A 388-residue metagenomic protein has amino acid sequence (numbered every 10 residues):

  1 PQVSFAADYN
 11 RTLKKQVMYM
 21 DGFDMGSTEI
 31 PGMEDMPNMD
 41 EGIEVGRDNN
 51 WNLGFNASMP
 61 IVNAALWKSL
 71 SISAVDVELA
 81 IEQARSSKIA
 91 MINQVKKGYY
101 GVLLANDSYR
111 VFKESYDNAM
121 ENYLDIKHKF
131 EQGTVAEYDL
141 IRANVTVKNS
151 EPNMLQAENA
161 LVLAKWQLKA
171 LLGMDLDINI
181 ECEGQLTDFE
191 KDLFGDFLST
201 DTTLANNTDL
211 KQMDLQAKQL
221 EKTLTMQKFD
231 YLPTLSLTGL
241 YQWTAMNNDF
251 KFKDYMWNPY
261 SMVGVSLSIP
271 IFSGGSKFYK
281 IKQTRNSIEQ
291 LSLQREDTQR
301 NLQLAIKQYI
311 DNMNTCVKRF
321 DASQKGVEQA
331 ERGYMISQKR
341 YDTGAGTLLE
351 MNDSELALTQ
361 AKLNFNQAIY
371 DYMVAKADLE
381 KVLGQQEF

Functional and structural regions predicted by a protein language model:
Q2-V17, G42-D48, S58-S86, K211 (+4 more regions): Small/polar (Gly/Ser/Thr/Ala-rich) solvent-exposed segments that form structured loops/beta-strands/short helices used
A6, R11-V17, G22, N364-F388: Acidic, low-complexity, intrinsically disordered peripheral segments
Y9-R11, F55-M59, L168, V265-I269 (+1 more regions): Residues on the lipid-exposed face of transmembrane beta-strands in outer-membrane beta-barrel proteins
D24-P37, M174-L240: Amphipathic alpha-helical coiled-coil scaffold segments and their short linker/junction regions
N50-G54, K97, R142, T234 (+1 more regions): Transmembrane beta-barrel architecture of outer-membrane proteins
S87, M91-F112, H128, A164 (+3 more regions): Amphipathic alpha-helical coiled-coil segments
A90-L204, N312, C316, L358: Periplasmic alpha-helical coiled-coil/stalk elements that build and connect Gram-negative outer-membrane
A157, T208, L291, A368: Metallo-beta-lactamase
